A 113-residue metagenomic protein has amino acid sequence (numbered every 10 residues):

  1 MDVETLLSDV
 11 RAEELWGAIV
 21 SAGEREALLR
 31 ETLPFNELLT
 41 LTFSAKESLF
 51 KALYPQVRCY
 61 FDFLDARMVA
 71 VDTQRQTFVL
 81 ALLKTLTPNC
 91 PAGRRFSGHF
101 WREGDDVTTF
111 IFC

Functional and structural regions predicted by a protein language model:
M1-C113: Core catalytic alpha/beta fold that binds nucleotide/phospho-ligands
